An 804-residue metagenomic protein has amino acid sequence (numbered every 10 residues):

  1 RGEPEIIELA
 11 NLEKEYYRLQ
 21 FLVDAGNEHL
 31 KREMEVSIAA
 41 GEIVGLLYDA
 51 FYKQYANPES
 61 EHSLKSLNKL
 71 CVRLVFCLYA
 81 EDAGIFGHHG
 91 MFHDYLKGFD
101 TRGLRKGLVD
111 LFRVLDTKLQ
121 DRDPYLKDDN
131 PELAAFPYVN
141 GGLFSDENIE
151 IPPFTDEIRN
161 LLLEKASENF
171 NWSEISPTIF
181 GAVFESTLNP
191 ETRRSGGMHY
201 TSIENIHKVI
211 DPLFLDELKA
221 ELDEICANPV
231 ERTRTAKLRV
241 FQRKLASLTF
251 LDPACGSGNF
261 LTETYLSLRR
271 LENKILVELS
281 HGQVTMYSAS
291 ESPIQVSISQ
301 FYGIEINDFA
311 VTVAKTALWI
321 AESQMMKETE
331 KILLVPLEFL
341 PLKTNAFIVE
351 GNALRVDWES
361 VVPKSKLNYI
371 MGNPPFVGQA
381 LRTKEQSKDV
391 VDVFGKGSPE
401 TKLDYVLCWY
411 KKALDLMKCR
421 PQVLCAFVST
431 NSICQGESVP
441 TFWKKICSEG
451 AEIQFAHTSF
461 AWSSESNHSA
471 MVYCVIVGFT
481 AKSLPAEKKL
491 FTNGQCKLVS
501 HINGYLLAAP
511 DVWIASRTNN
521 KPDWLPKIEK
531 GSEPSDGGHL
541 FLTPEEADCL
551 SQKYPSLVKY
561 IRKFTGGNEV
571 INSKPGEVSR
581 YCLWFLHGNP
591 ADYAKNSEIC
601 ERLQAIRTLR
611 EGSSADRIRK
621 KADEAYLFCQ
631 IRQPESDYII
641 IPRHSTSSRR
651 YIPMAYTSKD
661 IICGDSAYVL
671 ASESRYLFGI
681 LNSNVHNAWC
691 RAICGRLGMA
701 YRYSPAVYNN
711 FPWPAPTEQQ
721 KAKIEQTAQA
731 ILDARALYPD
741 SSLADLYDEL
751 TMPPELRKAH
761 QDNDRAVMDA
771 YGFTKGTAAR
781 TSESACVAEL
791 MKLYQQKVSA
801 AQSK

Functional and structural regions predicted by a protein language model:
R1-A39, Y52, E61, G84-H93 (+19 more regions): Signature of N6-adenine DNA methyltransferases within the class I
L9, E13-S267, Q300, I304-V313 (+10 more regions): Preference for the N-terminal adenyl/adenosyl cofactor-binding alpha/beta module
E28-E33, F51-E61, L163-N171, S186-E204 (+11 more regions): Glycine- and acidic
G90-D94, E221-A246, L268-S299, E322-L342: Flexible phosphate/Mg2+-sensing switch loops adjacent to catalytic phosphate-binding sites
A166, V230-T249, I294, P341-Y369 (+5 more regions): Flexible, glycine/threonine-enriched loop-and-boundary segments that flank and lead into catalytic domains of large
T178, E185, V512, S516-D665 (+1 more regions): Segments forming glycine/polar-rich beta-alpha architectures that bind adenosine-containing cofactors
C255, E598-I606, K621, W713-K804: Non-catalytic DNA-recognition/assembly elements of restriction-modification systems
Y668-N710, T717-A722, Q726, A730-A734: Basic, amphipathic alpha-helical recognition segments used for DNA target recognition
